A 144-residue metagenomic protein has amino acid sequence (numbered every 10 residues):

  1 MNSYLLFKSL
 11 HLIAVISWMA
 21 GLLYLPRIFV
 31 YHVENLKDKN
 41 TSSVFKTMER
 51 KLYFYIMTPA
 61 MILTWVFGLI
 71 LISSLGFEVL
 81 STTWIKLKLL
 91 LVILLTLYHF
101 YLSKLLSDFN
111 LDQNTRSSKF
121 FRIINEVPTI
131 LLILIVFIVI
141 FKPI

Functional and structural regions predicted by a protein language model:
M1-I144: Polytopic transmembrane helical bundles with strong interfacial aromatic enrichment
